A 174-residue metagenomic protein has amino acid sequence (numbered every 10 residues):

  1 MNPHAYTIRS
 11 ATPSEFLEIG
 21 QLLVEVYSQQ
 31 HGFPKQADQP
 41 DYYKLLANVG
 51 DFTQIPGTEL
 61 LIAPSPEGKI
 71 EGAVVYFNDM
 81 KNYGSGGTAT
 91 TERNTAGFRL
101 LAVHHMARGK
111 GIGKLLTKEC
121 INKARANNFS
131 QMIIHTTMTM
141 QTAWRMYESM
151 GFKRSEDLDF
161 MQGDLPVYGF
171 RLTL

Functional and structural regions predicted by a protein language model:
M1-H4: Basic/polar N-terminal segments that are highly enriched at the extreme N-terminus, encompassing both cleavable
P13-L17, Q21-L100, H104-H105, T117-E119 (+2 more regions): Acetyl-CoA-dependent GNAT
E25-Q29, E92-N94, S130-I133, T137-L174: C-terminal "cap" of GNAT-fold acetyltransferases
Q29, G109, N122-A126, K153: Conserved amphipathic alpha-helical interaction elements at protein-protein interfaces in regulatory, energy-coupling
Y83-G84, G113, Q141, D164: Generic structural signal for helix capping and beta-alpha/helix-loop junctions
H104, L115-Q131: Conserved acyl-CoA
H104-M106, K110, M138-T139: Active-site acidic-Proline motif in GNAT/NAT acetyltransferases
